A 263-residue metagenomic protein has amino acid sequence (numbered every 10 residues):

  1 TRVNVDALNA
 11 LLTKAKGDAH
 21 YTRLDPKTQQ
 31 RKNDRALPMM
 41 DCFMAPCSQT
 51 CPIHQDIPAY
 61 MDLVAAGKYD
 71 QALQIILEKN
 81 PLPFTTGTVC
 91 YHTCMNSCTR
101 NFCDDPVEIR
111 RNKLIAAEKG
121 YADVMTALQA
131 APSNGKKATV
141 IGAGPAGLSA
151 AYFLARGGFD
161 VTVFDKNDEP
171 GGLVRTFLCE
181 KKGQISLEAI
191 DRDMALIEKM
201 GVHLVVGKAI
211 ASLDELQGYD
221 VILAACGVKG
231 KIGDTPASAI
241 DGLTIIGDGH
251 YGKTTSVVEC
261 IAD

Functional and structural regions predicted by a protein language model:
T1-K137, V221-D263: Ferredoxin-type iron-sulfur electron-transfer modules and their immediate structural context
H54-A65, L73-Q74, F102, P106-R110 (+2 more regions): Beta1-alpha1 glycine-rich phosphate/pyrophosphate-binding loop at the start of Rossmann-like nucleotide-binding domains
N80, A155-G157, Q184-I185, D214 (+1 more regions): Alpha-helix termini
N80, H92, P170-G171, S212-D214: Short secondary-structure capping/turn micro-motifs that flank functional sites
G171, L178, D214, K231-G233: Generic structural signal for helix capping and beta-alpha/helix-loop junctions
K208-S212, Y251: Short acidic loop-to-helix transition motifs that present clustered carboxylates
D214-V221: Core beta-strand elements of the Rossmann-like FAD/NAD(P) dinucleotide-binding domain in flavoenzyme oxidoreductases
